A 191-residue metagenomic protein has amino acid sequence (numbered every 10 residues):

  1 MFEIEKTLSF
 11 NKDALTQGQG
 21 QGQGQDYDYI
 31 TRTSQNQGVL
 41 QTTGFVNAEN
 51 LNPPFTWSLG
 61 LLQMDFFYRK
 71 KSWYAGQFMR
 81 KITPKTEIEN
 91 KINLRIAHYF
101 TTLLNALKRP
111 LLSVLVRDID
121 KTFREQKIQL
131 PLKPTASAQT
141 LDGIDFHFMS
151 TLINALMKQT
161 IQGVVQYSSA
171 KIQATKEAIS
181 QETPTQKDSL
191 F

Functional and structural regions predicted by a protein language model:
M1-Q37, T135-F191: Non-catalytic DNA-recognition/assembly elements of restriction-modification systems
F2-I128: DNA target-recognition domains and sequence-specific DNA-contacting regions of bacterial/archaeal
